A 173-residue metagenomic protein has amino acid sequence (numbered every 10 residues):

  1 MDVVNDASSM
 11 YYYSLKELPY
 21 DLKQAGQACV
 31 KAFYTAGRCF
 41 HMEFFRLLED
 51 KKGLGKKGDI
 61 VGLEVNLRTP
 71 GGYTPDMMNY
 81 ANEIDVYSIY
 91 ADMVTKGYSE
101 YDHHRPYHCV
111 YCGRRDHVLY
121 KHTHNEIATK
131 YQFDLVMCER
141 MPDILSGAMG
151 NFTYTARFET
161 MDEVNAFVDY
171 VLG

Functional and structural regions predicted by a protein language model:
M1-V30, Y34, G55-K57, N66-V94 (+2 more regions): ATP-dependent carboxylate/phosphate-activation module, predominantly the ATP-grasp catalytic core and closely related
G26-C29, C39-E43, V94-S99: Glycine-rich, charged/polar anion/phosphate-binding loops that engage phosphate groups from diverse ligands
Y34-R38, S146-G147: A short catalytic or substrate-binding loop motif that flags glycine-/basic-rich loops and adjacent residues that bind
A36-D50: A short glycine-rich, hydrophobically flanked beta-strand micro-motif that places a catalytic Asp/Glu for divalent metal
H41-E43, G62-V65: Short, conserved beta-strand edge motifs with alternating hydrophobic and charged residues
K51-V61: Conserved protein kinase catalytic/activation segment
A91-G173: Peripheral (often C-terminal) accessory segments that flank ATP-dependent C-N-forming ligase machineries
